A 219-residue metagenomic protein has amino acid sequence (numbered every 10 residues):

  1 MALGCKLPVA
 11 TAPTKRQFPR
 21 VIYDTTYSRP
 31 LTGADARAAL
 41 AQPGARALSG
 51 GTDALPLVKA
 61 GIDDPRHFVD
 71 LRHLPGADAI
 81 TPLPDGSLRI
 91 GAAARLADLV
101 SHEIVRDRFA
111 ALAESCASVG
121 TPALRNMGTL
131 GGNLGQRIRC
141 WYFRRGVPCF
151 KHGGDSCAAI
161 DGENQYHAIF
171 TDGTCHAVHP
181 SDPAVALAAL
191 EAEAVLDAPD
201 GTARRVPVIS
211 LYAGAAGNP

Functional and structural regions predicted by a protein language model:
A2-P219: C-terminal structural segment of proteins
